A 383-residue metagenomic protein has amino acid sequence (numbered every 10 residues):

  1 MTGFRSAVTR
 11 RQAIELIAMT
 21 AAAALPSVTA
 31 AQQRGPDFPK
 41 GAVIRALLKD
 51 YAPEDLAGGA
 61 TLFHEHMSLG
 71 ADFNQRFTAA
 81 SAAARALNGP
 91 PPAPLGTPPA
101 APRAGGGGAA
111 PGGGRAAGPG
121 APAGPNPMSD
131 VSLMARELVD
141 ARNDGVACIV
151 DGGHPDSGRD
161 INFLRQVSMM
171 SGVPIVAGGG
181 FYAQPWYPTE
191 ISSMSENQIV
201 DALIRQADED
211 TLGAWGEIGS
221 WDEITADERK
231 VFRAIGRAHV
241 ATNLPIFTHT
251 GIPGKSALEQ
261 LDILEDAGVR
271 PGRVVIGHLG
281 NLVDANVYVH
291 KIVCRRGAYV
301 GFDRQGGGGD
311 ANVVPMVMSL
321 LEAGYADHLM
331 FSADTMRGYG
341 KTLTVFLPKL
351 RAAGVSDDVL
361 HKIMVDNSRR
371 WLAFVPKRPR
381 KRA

Functional and structural regions predicted by a protein language model:
M1-T9, A22: N-terminal secretory signal peptides
S27-D50, E54, R103-G107: C-terminal segment of N-terminal export signals and the immediately downstream linker at the start of the mature
Q32-P36, A82-P119: Disordered, low-complexity segments in secreted/periplasmic proteins that are enriched in proline
H64, I149, H239, V300 (+2 more regions): Divalent metal-coordination and catalytic microenvironments
A71-Q75, I161, S256-D262, D284-V293 (+3 more regions): Histidine/acidic-residue-rich catalytic or RNA/ligand-binding cores of hydrolases and nuclease-related proteins
G89, G96, A116-A121, P125-N126 (+3 more regions): Metal-cofactor-binding active-site regions of metalloenzymes
Q166-M170, P174-P245, Y299, Q305-G307: Active-site gating/metal-coordination segments in enzymes
T248-H249, D303-Q305, A326-G340: Short acidic/histidine-rich active-site segments
